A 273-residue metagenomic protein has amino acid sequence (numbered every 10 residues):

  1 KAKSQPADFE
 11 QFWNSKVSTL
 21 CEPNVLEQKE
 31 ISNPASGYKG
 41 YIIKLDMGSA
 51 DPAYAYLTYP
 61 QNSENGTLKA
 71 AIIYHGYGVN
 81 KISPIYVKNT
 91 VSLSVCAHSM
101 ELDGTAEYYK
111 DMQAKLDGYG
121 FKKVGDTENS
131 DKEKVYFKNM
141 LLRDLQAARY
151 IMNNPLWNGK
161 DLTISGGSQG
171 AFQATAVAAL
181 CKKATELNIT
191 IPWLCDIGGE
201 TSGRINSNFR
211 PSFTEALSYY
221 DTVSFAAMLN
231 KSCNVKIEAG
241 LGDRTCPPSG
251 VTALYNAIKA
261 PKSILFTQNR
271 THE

Functional and structural regions predicted by a protein language model:
K1-K39: N-terminal targeting or regulatory segments adjacent to alpha/beta-hydrolase or S9 domains
M47, I73-G78, A97, G240: Glycine-rich His-Gly loop
Y54-Y59, G66-G78: Short beta-strand element of the alpha/beta-hydrolase
I73, S94, L187-T190: A short, hydrophobic beta-strand element of the alpha/beta-hydrolase
I82-V87, V91-L142, G199-T201: Cap/lid segment of the alpha/beta-hydrolase catalytic domain
L145-N208: Primarily recognizes the serine-hydrolase "nucleophile elbow" in alpha/beta-hydrolase and SGNH/GDSL folds
G198-I258: The feature captures the conserved acid-bearing segment of alpha/beta-hydrolase catalytic domains
P261-E273: Histidine-bearing beta->alpha loop at or near hydrolase active sites
